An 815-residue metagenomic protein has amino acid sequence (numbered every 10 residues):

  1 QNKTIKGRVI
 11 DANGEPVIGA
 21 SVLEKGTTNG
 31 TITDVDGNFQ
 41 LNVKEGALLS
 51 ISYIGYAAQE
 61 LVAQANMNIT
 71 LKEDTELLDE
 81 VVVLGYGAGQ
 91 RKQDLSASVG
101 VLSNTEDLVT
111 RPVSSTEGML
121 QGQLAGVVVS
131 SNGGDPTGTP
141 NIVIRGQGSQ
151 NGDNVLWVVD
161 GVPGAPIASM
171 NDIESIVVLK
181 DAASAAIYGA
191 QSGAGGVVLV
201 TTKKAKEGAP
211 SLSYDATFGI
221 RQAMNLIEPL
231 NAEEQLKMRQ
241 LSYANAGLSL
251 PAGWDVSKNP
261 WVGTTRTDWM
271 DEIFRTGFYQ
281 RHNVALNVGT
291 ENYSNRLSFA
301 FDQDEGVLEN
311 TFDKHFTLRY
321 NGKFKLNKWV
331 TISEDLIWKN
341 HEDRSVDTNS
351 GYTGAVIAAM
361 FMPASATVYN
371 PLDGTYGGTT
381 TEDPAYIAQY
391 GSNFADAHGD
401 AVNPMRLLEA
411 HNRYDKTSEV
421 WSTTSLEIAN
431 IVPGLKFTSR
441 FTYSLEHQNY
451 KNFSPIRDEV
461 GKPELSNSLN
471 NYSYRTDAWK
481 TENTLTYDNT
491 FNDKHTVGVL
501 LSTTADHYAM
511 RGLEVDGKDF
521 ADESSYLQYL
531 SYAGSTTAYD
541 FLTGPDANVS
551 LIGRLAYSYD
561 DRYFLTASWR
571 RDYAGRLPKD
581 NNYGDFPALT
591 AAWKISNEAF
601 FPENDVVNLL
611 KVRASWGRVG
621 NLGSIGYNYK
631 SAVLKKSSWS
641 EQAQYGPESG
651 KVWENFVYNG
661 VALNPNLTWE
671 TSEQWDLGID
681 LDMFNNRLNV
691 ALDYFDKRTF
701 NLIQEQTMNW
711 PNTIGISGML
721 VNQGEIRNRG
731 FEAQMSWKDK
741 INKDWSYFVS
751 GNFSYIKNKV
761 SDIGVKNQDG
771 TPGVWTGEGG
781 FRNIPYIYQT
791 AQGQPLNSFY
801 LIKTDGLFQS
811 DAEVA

Functional and structural regions predicted by a protein language model:
Q1-R319, F324-L326, T331-S333, K339 (+6 more regions): Short, small/polar-rich motifs associated with maturation and membrane association, primarily at protein termini
D11, E24, D34, N370-P371 (+2 more regions): Acidic surface patches and DE-rich sequence motifs
K92-Q93, I187-G189, G208-A209, A223-N225 (+5 more regions): Switch/connector loops and helix/strand junctions flanking conserved nucleotide-binding motifs in nucleotide-processing
N154, Q280, H315-T317, N321-N340 (+2 more regions): Extracellular/periplasmic, surface-exposed regions of secreted and cell-surface proteins
A209-S211, A355-V356, M360, G773 (+1 more regions): An aromatic- and glycine-enriched ligand-binding surface/loop that stacks and positions planar moieties
S213-G263, E514, N628, K738-A815: Conserved small-residue
N245-T265, Y279-R281, Y352-M405: Acidic, glycine-rich flexible loop segments
D343-M362, I763-D769: Low-complexity intrinsically disordered tracts that form flexible linkers/tails across taxa
